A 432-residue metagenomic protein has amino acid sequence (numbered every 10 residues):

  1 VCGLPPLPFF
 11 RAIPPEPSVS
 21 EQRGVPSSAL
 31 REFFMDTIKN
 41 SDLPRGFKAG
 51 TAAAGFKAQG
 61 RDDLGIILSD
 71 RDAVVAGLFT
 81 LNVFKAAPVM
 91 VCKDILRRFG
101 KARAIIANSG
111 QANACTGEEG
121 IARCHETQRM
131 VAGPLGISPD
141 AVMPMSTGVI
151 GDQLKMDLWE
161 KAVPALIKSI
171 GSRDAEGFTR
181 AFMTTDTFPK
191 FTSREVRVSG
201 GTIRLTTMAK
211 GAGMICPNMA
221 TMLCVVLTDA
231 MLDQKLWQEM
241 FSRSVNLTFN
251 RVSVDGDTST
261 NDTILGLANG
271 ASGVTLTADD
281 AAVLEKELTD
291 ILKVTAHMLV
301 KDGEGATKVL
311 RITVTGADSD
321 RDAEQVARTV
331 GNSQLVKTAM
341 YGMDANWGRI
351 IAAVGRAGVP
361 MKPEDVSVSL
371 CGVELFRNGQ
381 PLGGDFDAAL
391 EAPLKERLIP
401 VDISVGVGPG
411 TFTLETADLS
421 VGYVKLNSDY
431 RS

Functional and structural regions predicted by a protein language model:
F9-F10, F33-F34: Aromatic (phenylalanine/tyrosine) cluster motif
P17-S18: Ser/Thr/Pro/Gly-rich low-complexity, intrinsically disordered segments
M35-N108, A112-A122, A132-S432: A structural signal for small-residue-enriched, beta-sheet-centric alpha/beta enzyme cores and oligomeric scaffold folds
Q128: Generic structural marker for isolated residues within well-ordered, non-membrane alpha-helices of soluble domains
